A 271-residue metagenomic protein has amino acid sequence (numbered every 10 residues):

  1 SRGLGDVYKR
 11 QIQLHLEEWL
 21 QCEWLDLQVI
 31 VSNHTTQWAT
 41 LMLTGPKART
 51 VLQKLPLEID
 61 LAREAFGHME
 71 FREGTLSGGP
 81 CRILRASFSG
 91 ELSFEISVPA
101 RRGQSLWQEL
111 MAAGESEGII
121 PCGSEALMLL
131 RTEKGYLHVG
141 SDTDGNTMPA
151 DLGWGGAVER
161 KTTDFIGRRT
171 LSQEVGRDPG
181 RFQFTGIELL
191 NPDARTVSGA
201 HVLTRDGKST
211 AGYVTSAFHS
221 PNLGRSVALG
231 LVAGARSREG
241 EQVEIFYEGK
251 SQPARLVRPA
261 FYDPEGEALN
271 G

Functional and structural regions predicted by a protein language model:
G5-G271: Conserved, structured C-terminal
